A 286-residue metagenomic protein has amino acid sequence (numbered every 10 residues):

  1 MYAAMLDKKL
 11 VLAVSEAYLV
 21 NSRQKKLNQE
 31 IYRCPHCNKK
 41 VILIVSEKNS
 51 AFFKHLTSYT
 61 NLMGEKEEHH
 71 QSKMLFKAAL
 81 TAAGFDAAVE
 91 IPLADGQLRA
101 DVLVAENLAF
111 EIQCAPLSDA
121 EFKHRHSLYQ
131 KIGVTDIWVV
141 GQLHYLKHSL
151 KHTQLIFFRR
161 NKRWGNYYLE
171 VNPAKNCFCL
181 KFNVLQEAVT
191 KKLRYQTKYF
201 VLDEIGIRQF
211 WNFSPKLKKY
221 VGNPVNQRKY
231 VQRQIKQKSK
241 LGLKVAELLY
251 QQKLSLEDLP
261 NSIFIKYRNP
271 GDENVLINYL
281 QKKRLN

Functional and structural regions predicted by a protein language model:
M1-F85: N-terminal cysteine/histidine-rich coordination modules
K26-Q29, F158-N286: Non-catalytic C-terminal interaction segments of nucleic acid-processing enzymes
N49, D95-L98: Short acidic/glycine-enriched loop/turn segments that link adjacent beta-strands
F76, V102-S118, Y129: Conserved catalytic cores of phosphodiester-cleaving nucleases, focusing on short active-site segments
A79-G96, A105, C114: A short acidic/basic microdomain associated with nuclease active sites
F85, Q97-V104, S127, K147: Eukaryote-skewed repeat-based solenoidal scaffolds used as protein-protein interaction platforms, primarily
C114-V171: Catalytic cores of nucleic-acid endonucleases
